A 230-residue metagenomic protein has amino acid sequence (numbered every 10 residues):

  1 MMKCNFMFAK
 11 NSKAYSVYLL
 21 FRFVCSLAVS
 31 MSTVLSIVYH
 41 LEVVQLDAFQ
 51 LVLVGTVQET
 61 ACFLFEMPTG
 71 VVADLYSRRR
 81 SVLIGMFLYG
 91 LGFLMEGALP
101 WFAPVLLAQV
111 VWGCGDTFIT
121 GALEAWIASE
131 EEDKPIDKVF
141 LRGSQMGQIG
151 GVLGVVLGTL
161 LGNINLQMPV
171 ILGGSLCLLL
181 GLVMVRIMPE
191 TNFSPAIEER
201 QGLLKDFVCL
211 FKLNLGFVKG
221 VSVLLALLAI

Functional and structural regions predicted by a protein language model:
M2-S12, I187-L227: Juxtamembrane intracellular "pre-TM" segments in multi-pass secondary transporters
C4-F63, G220-I230: Helix-loop boundary and gating motifs at the non-cytosolic
V17-I37, V54-A73, S77-G92, P104 (+3 more regions): Substrate-agnostic recognition of the 12-TM MFS/MFS-like secondary transporter fold
L27, A98-L99, C114, V218-K219: Transmembrane helix irregularities
V44, E131, N165-P169, T191-A196: Membrane-interfacial segments
Q45, S77, A98-P104: Helix-breaking motifs and short loop linkers at transmembrane-helix boundaries and internal kinks in secondary membrane
M168-R186: Symmetry-related core transmembrane helices of the 12-TM Major Facilitator Superfamily/SLC fold
